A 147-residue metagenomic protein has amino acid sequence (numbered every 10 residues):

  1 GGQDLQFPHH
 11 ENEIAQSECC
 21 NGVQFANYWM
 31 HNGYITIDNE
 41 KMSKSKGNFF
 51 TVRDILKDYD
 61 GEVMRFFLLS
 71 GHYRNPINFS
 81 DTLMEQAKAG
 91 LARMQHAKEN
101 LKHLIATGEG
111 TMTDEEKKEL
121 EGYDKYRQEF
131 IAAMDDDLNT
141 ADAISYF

Functional and structural regions predicted by a protein language model:
G1-K102: Alpha-helical recognition segments enriched in aromatics with Gly/Pro capping that present substrate-recognition
I77, L83-Y146: Helix-loop elements that line ligand-binding/catalytic pockets
